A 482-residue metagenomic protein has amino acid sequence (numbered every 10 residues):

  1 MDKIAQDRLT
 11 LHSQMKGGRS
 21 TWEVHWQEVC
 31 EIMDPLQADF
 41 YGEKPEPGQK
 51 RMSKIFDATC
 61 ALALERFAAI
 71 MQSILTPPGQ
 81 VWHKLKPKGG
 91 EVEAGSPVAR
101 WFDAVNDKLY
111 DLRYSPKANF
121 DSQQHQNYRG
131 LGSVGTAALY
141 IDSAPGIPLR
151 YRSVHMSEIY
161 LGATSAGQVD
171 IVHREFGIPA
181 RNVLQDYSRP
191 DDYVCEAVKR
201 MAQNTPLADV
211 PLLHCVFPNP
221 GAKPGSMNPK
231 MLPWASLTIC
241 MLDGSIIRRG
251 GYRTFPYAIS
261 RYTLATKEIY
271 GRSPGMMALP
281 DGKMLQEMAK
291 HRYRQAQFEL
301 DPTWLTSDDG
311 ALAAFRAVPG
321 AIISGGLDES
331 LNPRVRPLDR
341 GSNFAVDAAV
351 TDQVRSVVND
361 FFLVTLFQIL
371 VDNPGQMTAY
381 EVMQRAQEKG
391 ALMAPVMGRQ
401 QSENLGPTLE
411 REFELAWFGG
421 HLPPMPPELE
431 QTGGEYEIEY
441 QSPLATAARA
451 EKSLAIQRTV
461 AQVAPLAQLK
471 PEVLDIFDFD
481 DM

Functional and structural regions predicted by a protein language model:
M1-R200: Extended, helix-rich architectural segments
M1-V24, W304-M482: C-terminal anchoring/interaction modules
E31, A58, L64-T76, M276-K290 (+2 more regions): Short, hydrophobic/amphipathic alpha-helical patches that form generic packing surfaces within helical domains
D34, G95-S143, Y270-L305, D339-D372 (+1 more regions): Long, contiguous amphipathic alpha-helices that act as assembly "spine/axial" helices in icosahedral shell and virion
M52-F56, H83-A99, K108-S115, S260-P280 (+3 more regions): Charged, low-complexity surface segments at secondary-structure and domain boundaries
R66-Q72, S122-L131, L212, Y257 (+3 more regions): Generic hydrophobic, helix-prone segments enriched in Leu/Val/Ile
V134, V210, Q431-G433: A general secondary-structure signal for short beta-strands and their flanking turns/coil in non-transmembrane regions
I141-V318: Structured, contiguous alpha/beta core segments that scaffold functional sites
